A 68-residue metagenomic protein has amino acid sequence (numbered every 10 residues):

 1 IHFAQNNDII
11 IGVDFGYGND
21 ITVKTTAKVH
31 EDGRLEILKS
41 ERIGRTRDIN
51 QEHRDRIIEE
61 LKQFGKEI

Functional and structural regions predicted by a protein language model:
I1-I68: RNase H-like, metal-dependent nuclease domains and their acidic two-metal-ion catalytic environment used
